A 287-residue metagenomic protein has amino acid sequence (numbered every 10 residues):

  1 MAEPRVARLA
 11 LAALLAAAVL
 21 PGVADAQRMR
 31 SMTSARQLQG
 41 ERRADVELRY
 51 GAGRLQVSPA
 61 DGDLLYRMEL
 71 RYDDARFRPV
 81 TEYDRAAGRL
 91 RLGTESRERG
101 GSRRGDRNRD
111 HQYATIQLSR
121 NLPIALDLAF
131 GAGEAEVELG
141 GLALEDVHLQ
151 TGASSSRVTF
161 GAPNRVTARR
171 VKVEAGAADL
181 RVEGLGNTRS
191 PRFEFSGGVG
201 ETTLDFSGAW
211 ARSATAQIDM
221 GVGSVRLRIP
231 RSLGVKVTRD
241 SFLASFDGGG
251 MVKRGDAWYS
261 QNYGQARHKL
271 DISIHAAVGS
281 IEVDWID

Functional and structural regions predicted by a protein language model:
M1-L11: Bacterial N-terminal signal peptides that target proteins for export
A10-P21: Bacterial N-terminal signal peptides
G22-A26: C-terminal region of N-terminal signal peptides and the immediate post-cleavage residues of exported proteins
Q27-E41, Q56-D61, L65-D110, V158-D287: Short, surface-exposed interaction patches in beta-rich subdomains that mediate adhesion/assembly near membranes
R43-R49: Mature N-terminal segment immediately following signal peptide/propeptide cleavage in secreted/periplasmic
A52: Segments forming glycine/polar-rich beta-alpha architectures that bind adenosine-containing cofactors
S96-E136: Surface-exposed, polar helix/loop patches in the mature regions of secreted/periplasmic/lumenal proteins that form
D127-T167: Right-handed parallel beta-helix
